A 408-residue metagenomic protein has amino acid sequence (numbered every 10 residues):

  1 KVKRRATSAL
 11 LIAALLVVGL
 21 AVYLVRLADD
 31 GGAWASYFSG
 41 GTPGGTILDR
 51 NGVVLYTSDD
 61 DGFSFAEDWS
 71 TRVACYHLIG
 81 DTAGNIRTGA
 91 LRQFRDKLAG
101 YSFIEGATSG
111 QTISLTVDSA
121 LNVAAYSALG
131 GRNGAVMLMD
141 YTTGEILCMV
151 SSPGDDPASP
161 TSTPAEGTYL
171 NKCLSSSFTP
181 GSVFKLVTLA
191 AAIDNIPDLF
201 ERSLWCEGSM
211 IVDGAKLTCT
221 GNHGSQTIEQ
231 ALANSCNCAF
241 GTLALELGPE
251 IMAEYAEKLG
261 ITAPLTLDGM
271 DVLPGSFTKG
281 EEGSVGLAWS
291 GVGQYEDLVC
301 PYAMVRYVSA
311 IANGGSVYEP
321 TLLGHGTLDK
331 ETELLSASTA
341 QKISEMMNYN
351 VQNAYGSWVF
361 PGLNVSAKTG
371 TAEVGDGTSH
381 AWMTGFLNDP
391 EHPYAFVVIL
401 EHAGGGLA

Functional and structural regions predicted by a protein language model:
K1-T163, T168, S177, R202 (+2 more regions): Periplasmic/cell-envelope proteins involved in peptidoglycan metabolism and beta-lactam response
G44, C173-F184: Gly/Ser-rich catalytic serine loop of serine hydrolases
I79, A83, T179-V183, D194-I196: Active-site rim segments in enzyme catalytic domains, especially the processed small/beta chain of N-terminal
A120, V183, A303: Residue-level recognition of oxygen-bearing side chains
T142-S176, V187-H402: Beta-lactam-recognizing serine transpeptidase/beta-lactamase-like catalytic domain environment
